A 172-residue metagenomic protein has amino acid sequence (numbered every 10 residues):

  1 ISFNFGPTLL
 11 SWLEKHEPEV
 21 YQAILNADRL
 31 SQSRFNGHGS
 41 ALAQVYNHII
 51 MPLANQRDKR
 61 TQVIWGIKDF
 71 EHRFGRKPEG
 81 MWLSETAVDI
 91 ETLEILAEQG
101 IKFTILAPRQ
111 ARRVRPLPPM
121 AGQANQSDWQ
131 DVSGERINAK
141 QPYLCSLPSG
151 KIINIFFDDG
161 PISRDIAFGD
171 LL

Functional and structural regions predicted by a protein language model:
I1-L30, A97, T104-R109: Active-site beta->alpha N-cap acidic-glycine motif
S2-N4, S40-A43, G80, K102-T104 (+1 more regions): Structural preference for beta-strand elements that scaffold enzyme active sites
N4-P7, G80-D89, R109: Short, solvent-exposed turn/loop segments enriched in Gly/Ser/Thr/Pro and often Arg
E19-S33, S133-L144: Alpha-helical scaffolding within the catalytic cores of extracellular/periplasmic polymer-degrading hydrolases
S31-M51, M120-N125, N154-I155: Aromatic- and acidic-residue-enriched carbohydrate-binding clefts of CAZyme catalytic domains
M51-H72, D158-L172: Alpha-helical scaffold elements lining the catalytic groove of polysaccharide deacetylases
E71-E79: Short, surface-exposed connector motifs at secondary-structure boundaries
A87-L172: Active-site-adjacent pocket scaffolds in enzyme catalytic domains
